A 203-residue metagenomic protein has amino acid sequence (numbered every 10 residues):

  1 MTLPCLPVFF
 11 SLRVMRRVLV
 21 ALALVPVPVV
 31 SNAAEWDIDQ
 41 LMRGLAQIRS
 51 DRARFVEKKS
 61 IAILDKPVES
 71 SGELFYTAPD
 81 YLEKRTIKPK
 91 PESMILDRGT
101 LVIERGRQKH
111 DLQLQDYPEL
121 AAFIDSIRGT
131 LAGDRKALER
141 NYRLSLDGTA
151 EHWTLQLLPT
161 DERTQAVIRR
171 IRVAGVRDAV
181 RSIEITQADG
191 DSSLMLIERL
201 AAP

Functional and structural regions predicted by a protein language model:
L3-L19: Bacterial N-terminal signal peptides that target proteins for export
A23-N32: Hydrophobic h-region of N-terminal signal peptides that target proteins for export in Gram-negative bacteria
E35-I61, D65-P67, G106-T160, V167: Flexible, processing/modification-adjacent segments and terminal tails in exported/periplasmic/extracellular proteins
F55, L82-T86, L101-I103, L155-L157 (+1 more regions): Short hydrophobic/aromatic-rich beta-strand segments that constitute the beta-sheet cores of beta-sandwich/beta-barrel
A62-I63, K90-E92, E162-T164, V180: Short beta-strands and strand-coil junctions in structured, solvent-facing domains, enriched
K66-G72, R170, D191: Amphipathic hydrophobic-ligand
E73-D125, S193: An acidic-aromatic
R135-P203: Gly/Pro-enriched, hydrophobic low-complexity segments that function as extracytoplasmic propeptides/linkers
